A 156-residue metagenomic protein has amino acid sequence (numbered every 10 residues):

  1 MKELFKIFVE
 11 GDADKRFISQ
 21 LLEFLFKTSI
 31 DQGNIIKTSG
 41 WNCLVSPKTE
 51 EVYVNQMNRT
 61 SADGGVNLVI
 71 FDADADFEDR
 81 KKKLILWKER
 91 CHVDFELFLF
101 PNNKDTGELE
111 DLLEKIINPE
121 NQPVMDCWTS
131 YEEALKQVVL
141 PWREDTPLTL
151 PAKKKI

Functional and structural regions predicted by a protein language model:
K2, S19-K37, E51-I156: C-terminal accessory helical subdomains adjacent to catalytic cores in phosphodiester- and nucleotide-handling enzymes
L4-E10: Short hydrophobic beta-strand that contains or immediately precedes a catalytic carboxylate
D12-A13, K104: Short beta->alpha linker loops
D14-I18: Short N-terminal binding/cap micro-motifs at the start of the first secondary-structure element
W41-T49: Conserved helicase/translocase motor-coupling segment
